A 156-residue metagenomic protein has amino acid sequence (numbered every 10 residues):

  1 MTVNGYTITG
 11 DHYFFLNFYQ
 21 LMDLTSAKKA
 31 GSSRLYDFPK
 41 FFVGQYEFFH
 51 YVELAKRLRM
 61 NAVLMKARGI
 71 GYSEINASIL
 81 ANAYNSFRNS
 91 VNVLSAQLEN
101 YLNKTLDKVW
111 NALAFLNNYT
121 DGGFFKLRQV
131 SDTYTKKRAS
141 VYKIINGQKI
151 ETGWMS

Functional and structural regions predicted by a protein language model:
M1-S156: Phosphate/NTP-binding elements of NTP-utilizing enzymes
